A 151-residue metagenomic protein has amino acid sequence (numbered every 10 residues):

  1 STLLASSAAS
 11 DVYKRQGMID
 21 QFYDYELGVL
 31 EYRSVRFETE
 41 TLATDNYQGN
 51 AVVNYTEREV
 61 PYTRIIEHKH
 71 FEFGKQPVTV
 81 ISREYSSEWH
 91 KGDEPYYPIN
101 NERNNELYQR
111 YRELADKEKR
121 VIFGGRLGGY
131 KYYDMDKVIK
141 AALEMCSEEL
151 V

Functional and structural regions predicted by a protein language model:
S1-A9, Y13: Single conserved hydrophobic/aromatic residue that forms the stacking wall/gate of nucleotide- or nucleobase-binding
S6, I19, R126: Catalytic nucleophile-elbow at a beta strand-turn-alpha helix junction centered on a G-D-S/GDSL motif, marking
D11, V78-V80, R120: Structural motif
K14, S82-E84, I122-R126: Conserved active-site loop/cleft motifs that coordinate metal ions or position small ligands
Q16-L114: Mid-domain catalytic core of redox enzymes that form a hydrophobic substrate pocket/lid adjacent to a catalytic redox
A115-K131, A141: Short FAD-binding loop at a beta-strand-to-alpha-helix junction that anchors the flavin cofactor in diverse
I139-V151: Internal hydrophobic alpha-helix adjacent to the cofactor/substrate pocket in enzyme cavities
